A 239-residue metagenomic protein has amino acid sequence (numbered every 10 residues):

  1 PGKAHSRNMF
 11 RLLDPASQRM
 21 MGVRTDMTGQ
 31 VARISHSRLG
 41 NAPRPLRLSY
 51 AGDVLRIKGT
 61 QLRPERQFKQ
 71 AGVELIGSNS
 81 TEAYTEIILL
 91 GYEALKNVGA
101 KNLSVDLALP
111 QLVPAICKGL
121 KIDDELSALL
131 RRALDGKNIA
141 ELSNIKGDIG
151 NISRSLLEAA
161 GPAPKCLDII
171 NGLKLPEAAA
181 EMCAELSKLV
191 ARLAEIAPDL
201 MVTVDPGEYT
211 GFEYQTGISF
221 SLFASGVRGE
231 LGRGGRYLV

Functional and structural regions predicted by a protein language model:
P1, H5-R7, Q18, D26-A42 (+2 more regions): Positively charged, Gly/Ser-enriched RNA/tRNA-binding surfaces
H5-A16, K121-G147: Acidic, His- and aromatic-enriched active-site or binding-groove loops in soluble protein domains that engage sugars
Q67-A71, L107-A115: Short, conserved phosphate-binding/catalytic loop or strand-edge motifs used in phosphoryl-/nucleotidyl-transfer
I87, L109-L112, L130, E185: Internal, well-ordered alpha-helical segments in soluble enzyme and binding-protein domains
L90-N97, Q111-K121: Hydrophobic mid-domain F-helix/FG-region of cytochrome P450s
S104-L109, D205: Acidic carboxylate-rich catalytic motifs and surrounding loops in phosphoryl-/glycosyl-chemistry enzymes
P114-D124, E213-F220: Short glycine/threonine-rich loop-to-helix capping motif typified by GTGT followed within a few residues by an Asp-Pro
